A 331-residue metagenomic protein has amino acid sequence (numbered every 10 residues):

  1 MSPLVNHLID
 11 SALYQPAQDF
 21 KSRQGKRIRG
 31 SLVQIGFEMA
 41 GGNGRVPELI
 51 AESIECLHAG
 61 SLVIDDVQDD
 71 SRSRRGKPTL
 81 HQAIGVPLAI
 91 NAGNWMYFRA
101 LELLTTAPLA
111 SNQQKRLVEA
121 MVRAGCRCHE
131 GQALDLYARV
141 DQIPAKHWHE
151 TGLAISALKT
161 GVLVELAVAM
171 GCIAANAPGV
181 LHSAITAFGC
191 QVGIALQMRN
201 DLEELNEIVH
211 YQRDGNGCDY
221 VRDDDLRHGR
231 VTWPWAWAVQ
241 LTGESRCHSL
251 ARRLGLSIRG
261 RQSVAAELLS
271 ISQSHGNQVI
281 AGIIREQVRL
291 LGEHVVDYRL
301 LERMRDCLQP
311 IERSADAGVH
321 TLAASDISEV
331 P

Functional and structural regions predicted by a protein language model:
M1-P331: All-alpha prenyltransferase/terpene-synthase fold signal
